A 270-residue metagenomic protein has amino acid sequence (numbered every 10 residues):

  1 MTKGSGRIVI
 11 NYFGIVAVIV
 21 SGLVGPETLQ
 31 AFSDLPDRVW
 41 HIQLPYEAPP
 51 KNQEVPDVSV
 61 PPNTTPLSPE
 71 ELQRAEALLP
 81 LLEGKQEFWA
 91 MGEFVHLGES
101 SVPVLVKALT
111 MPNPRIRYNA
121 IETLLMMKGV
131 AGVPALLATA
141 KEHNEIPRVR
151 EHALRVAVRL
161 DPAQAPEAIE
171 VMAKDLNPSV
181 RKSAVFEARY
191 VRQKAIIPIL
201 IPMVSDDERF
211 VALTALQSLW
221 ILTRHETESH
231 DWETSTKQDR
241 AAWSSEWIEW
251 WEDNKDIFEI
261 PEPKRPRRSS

Functional and structural regions predicted by a protein language model:
T2-Q30: Sec-dependent N-terminal signal peptides
G25-H96: N-terminal leader/linker segments that initiate helical-solenoid repeat arrays
P36-D37, P66-P80, E99-T110, G129-K141 (+3 more regions): Amphipathic alpha-helical scaffolding segments comprising HEAT/armadillo-like alpha-solenoid repeats
E83, P112-N113, N144-I146, L176-N177 (+1 more regions): Short inter-helical turns and helix N-cap capping residues of alpha-solenoid HEAT/ARM repeat scaffolds
A90-E93, A120, A153, A184 (+2 more regions): Conserved hydrophobic register position within alpha-solenoid helical repeats
F94-G98, L124, K128, A157 (+5 more regions): Alpha-solenoid repeat junctions
E228-S270: Terminal, low-structured helical/coil segments at or just beyond the last alpha-helical repeat
